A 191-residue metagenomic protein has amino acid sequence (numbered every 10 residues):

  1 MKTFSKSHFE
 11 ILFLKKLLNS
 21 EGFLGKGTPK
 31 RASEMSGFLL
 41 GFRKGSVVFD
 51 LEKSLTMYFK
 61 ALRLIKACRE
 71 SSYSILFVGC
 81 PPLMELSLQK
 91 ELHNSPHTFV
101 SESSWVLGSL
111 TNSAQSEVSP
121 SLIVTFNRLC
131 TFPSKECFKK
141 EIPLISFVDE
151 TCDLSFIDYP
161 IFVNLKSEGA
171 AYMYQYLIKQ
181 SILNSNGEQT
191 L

Functional and structural regions predicted by a protein language model:
K2-T190: Ribosome large-subunit tunnel/peptidyl-transferase-proximal elements
